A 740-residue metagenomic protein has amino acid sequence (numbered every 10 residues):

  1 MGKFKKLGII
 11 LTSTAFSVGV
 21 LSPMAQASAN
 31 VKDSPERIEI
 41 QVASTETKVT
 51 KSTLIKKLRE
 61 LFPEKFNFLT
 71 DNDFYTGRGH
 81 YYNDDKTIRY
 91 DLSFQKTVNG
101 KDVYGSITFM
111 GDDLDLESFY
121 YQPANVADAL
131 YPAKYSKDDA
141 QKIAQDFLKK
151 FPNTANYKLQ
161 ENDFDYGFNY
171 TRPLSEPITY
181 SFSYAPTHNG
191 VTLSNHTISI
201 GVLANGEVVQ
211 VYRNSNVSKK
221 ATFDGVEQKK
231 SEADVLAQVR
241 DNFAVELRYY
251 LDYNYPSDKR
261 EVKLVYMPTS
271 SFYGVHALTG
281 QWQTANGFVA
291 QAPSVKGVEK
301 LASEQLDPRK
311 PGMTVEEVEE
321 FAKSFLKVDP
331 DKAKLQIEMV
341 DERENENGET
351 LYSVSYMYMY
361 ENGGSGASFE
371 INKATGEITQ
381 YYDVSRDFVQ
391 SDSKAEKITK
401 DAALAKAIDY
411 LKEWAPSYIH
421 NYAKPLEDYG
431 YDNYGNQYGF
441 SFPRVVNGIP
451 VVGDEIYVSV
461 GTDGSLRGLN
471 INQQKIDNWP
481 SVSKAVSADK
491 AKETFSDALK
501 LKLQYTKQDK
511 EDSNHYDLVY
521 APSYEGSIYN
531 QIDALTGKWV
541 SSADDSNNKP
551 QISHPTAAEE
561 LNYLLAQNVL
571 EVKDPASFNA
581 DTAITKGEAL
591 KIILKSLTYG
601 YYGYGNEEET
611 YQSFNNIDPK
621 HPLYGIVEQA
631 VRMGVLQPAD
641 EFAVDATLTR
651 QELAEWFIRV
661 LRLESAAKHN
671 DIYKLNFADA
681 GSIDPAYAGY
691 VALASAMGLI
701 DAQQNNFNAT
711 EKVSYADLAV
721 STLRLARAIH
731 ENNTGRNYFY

Functional and structural regions predicted by a protein language model:
G2-A29: Sec-dependent N-terminal signal peptides of Gram-positive bacterial secreted proteins and lipoproteins
S17-A27, S541-A558, E571-K586, L594-Y624 (+4 more regions): Feature responds to low-complexity, polar/acidic, surface-exposed segments characteristic of secreted/exported proteins
I40-T47, A127-Y135, D224, E304-G312 (+6 more regions): Second-shell loop/turn segments in exported
I40-T76, A133-R172, T222-Y255, A302-D341 (+3 more regions): Short, non-transmembrane alpha-helical segments in secretory-pathway proteins
L61-D112, L159-A204, Y249-Q281, V328-A374 (+2 more regions): Exposed beta-strand-loop-beta-strand "reactive/processing" segments of non-cytosolic proteins
P63, Q145, K149-N153, K323 (+8 more regions): Sec-exported extracytoplasmic/periplasmic mature domains
T97-K142, K149-Y157, T192-K230, S271-E299 (+7 more regions): Extended intrinsically disordered, low-complexity coil regions enriched in Ser, Thr, Gly, Ala and often Pro
